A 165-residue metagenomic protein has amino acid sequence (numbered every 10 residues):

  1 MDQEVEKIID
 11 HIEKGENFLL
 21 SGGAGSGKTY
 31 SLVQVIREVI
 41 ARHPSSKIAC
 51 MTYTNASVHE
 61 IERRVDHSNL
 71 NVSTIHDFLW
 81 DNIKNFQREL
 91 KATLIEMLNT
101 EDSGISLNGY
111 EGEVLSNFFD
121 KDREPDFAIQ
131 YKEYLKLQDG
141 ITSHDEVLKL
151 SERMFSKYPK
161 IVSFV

Functional and structural regions predicted by a protein language model:
M1-L90: P-loop NTPase Walker
M1-S21, S31, S103-V165: Accessory N-terminal region flanking or inserted into the helicase ATPase core in nucleic-acid motor proteins
F86, L90-G112: Conserved phosphoryl-transfer catalytic core
